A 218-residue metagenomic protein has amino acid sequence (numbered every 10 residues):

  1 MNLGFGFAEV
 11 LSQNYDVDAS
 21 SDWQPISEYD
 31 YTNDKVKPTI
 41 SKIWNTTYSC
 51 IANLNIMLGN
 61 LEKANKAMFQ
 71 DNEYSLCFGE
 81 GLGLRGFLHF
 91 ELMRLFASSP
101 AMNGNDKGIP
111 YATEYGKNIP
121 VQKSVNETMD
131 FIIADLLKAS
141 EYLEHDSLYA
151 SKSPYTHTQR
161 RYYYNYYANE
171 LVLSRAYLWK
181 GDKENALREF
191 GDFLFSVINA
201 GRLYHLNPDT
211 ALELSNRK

Functional and structural regions predicted by a protein language model:
M1-E9, L212-L214: Acidic, glycine-rich segments characteristic of secretory precursors and extracytoplasmic regions
S21-F96, K123, Y142-L143: Conserved, well-structured interaction surfaces
N53, D135, Y142, E189-D192: Alpha-helical solenoid repeat scaffolds, predominantly canonical TPR units
M93-P100, S147, W179-G181: Short coil/turn linking the two alpha-helices of tandem helical-hairpin repeats
Y163, L187-K218: Hydrophobic-face positions in mid-chain alpha helices that act as interaction patches
